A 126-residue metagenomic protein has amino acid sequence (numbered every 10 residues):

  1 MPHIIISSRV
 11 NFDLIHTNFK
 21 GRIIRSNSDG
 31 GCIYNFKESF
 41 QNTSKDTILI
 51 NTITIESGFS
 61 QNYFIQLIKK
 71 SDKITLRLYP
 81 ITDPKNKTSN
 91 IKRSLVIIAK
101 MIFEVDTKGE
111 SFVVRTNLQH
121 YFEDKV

Functional and structural regions predicted by a protein language model:
P2-S7, F12-T75, P80-V126: Ser/Thr-rich, low-complexity intrinsically disordered terminal regions
